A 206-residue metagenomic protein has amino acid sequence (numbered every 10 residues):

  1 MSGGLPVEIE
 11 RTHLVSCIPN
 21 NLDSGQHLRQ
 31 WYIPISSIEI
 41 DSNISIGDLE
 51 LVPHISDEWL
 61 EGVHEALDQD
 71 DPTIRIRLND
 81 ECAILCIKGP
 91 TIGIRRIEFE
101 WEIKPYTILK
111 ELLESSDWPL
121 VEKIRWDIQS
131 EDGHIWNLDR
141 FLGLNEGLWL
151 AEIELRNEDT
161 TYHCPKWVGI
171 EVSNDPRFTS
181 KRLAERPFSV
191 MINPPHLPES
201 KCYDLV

Functional and structural regions predicted by a protein language model:
M1-V206: Phosphate-end processing signature that detects enzymes handling 5′-triphosphorylated RNA and polyphosphate
